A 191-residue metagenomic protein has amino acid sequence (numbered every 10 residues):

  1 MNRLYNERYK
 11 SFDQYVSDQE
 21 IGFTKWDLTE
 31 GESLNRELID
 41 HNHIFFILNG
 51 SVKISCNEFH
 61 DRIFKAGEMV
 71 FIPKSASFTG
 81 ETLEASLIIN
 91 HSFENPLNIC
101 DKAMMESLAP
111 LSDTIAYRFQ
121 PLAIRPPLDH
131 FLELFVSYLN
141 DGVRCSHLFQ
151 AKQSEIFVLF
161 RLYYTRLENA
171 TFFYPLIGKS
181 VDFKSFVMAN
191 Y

Functional and structural regions predicted by a protein language model:
M1-D18, N140-D141: A short, N-terminal "cap"/entry segment at the start of jelly-roll beta-barrel domains of the cupin/DSBH fold
S17-D113: N-terminal regulatory/effector-sensing and dimerization cores that precede helix-turn-helix DNA-binding domains
I54, F160-Y164, V187: Hydrophobic recognition helices of helix-based DNA-binding modules
M104-L132: Aromatic/histidine-rich interaction motifs
R118-Q120, V136-L148, L167-F172: Short helix-to-loop capping/linker segments positioned immediately adjacent to catalytic or ligand/cofactor-binding
R125-V136, Q150-F157, A170-Y191: A short, Lys/Arg-enriched amphipathic alpha-helix from helix-turn-helix/homeodomain DNA-binding modules
